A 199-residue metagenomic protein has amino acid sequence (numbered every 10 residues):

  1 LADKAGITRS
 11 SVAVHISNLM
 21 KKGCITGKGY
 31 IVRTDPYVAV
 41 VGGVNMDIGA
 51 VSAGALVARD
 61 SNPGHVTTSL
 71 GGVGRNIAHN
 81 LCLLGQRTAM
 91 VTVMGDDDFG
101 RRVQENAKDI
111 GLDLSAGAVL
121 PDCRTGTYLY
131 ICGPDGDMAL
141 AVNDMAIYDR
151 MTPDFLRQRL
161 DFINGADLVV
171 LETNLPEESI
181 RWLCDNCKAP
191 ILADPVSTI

Functional and structural regions predicted by a protein language model:
L1: Short alpha-helical "recognition helix" segments of helix-turn-helix
K4, R9-V91: Glycine-rich phosphate/adenosyl-contacting loop at the front of the ribokinase-like
K21-C24, D149-D154, P190-T198: Short gly/ser/thr-rich secondary-structure transition/capping motifs
D35, A58-P63, L83-D167: Conserved N-terminal subdomain of the carbohydrate kinase-like
G49-V51, G100, A141, S179-W182: Short glycine-/acidic-enriched loop or helix-start segments at secondary-structure transitions that form or flank
H65-T67, D144-I147, D194-I199: Short, acidic/turn-prone active-site loops that include or flank metal/cofactor- and phosphate-binding residues
L168-I199: Conserved beta-alpha-beta core of the PfkB/ribokinase-like small-molecule kinase fold
